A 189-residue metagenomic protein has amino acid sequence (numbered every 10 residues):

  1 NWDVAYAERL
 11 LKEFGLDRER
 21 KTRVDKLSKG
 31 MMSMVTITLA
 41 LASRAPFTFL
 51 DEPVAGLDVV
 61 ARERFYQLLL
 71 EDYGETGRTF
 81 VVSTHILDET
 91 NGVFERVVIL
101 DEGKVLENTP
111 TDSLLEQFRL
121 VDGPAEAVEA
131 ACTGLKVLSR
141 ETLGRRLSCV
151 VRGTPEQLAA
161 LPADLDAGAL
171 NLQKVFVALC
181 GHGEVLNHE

Functional and structural regions predicted by a protein language model:
N1-D101, L106-E107: ABC transporter nucleotide-binding domains
R18, A125, G153-P155: Non-catalytic surface loops within mature trypsin-like serine protease
L87, V128, L172-Q173: Alpha-helix N-cap/helix-start and coil->helix boundary motif
K104-A127: Conserved beta-strand-loop-alpha-helix hinge in the C-terminal portion of ABC ATPase nucleotide-binding domains
A127-C132, E156-A160: Short, conserved charged micro-motifs
S139, L143-E189: C-terminal coupling/interaction segments
